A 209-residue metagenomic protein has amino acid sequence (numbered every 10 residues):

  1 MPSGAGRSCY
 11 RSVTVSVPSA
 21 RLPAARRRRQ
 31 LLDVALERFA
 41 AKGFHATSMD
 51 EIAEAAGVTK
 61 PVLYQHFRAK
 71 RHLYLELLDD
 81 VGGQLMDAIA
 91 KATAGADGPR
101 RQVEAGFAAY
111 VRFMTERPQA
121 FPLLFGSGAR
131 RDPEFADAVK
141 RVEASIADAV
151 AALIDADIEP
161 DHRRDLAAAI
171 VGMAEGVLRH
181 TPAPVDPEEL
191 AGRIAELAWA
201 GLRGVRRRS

Functional and structural regions predicted by a protein language model:
M1-R26, R206-S209: N-terminal intrinsically disordered/low-complexity leader segments
P18-R26, Q30, R68, H72 (+9 more regions): Residues at secondary-structure transition points
R27, K70, L77, V81 (+8 more regions): Hydrophobic/aromatic residues within well-ordered alpha-helical segments
Q30, V34, R38-H72, E76: Helix-turn-helix
H72, A105, V111-A151, I158 (+1 more regions): Short secondary-structure transition hinges
E76, A90-Q119, A156, P160 (+2 more regions): Hydrophobic alpha-helical connector segments
G83-M86, P133-A168, E189-G192, E196 (+1 more regions): Amphipathic alpha-helical packing segments from all-alpha helical-bundle domains
R112-E116, A120, I170-P187, E196-R208: Amphipathic C-terminal alpha-helical segment
